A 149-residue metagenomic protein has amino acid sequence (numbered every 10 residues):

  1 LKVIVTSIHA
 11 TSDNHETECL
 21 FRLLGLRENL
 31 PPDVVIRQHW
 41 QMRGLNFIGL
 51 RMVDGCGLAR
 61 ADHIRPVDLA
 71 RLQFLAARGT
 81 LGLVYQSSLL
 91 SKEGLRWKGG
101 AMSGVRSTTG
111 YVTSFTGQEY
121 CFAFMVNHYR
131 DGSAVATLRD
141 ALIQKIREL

Functional and structural regions predicted by a protein language model:
L1-L83: A small/polar active-site loop signature that marks catalytic segments
I4-S7, E18-R22, Q118-H128, G132: Short, well-ordered beta-strand elements
D13, L75, S114, N127-Y129: Solvent-exposed coil/turn segments that connect beta secondary-structure elements in extracytoplasmic/periplasmic
R37, V53, A141-L149: Short, gly/Ser/Thr-rich active-site loops of penicillin-recognizing serine hydrolases
V67-R71, S87-G94: An acidic/polar, Gly/Ser/Thr-rich interaction patch typically located in mid-to-C-terminal regions of proteins
A76-K92, L142: Active/binding-pocket-proximal capping segment
S91-T116, C121-V126: Short, Gly/Ser/Thr-enriched beta-strand-loop segments that form substrate-interacting elements of hydrolase/peptidase
F124-N127, D131-I146: C-terminal transmembrane beta-barrel domains of outer membrane proteins
